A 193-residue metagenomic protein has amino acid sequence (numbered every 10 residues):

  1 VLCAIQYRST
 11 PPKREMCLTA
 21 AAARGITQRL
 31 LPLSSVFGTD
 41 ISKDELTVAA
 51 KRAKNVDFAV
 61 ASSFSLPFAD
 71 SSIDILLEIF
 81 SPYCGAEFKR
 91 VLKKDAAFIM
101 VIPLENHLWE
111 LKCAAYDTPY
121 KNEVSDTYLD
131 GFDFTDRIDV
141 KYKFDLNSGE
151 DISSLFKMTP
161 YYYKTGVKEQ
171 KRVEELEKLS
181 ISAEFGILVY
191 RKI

Functional and structural regions predicted by a protein language model:
V1-E15: Conserved alpha-helix/loop element of class I SAM-dependent methyltransferases that forms part of the SAM/SAH-binding
M16-L66: Class I SAM-dependent methyltransferase SAM/SAH-binding core
S72-I73: Alpha-helix C-terminal capping/helix-to-coil transition sites in glycosyltransferase folds
L76-L77: Hydrophobic beta-strand segment of the Class I
F80-K94: A short, conserved alpha-helix within the catalytic core of class I
D95-H107: Conserved beta-strand signature within the Rossmann-like core of class I S-adenosyl-L-methionine
K112-F134: Conserved Class I S-adenosyl-L-methionine
V140-I193: Conserved Class I S-adenosyl-L-methionine
